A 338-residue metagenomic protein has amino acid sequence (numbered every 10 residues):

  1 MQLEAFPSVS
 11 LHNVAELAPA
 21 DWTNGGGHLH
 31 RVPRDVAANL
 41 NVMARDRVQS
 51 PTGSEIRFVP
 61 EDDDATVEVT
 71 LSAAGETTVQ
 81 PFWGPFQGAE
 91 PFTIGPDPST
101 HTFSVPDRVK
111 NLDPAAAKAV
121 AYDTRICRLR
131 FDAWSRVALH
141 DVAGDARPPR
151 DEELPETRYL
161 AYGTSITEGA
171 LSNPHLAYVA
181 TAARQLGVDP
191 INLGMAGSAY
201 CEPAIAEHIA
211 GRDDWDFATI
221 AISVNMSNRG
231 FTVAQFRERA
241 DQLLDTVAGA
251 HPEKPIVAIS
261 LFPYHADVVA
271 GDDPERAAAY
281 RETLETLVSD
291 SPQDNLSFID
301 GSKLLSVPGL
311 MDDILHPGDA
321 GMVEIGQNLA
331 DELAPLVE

Functional and structural regions predicted by a protein language model:
M1-R158, P335-E338: N-terminal secretory targeting modules
Q2-A5, N13, P174-A177, T181 (+2 more regions): Secondary-structure junction/capping motif
A15, P98, A146, A199 (+3 more regions): Solvent-exposed, flexible loop/coil residues
M43-D46, G194-S198: Short, flexible loop segments at the rims of nucleotide/cofactor-binding pockets, characterized by
Q49, D62, A204-E338: Alpha-helical cap/lid subdomain in secreted, periplasmic, or secretory-pathway luminal O-acyl-processing enzymes
V67, Y162-G163, I259: Short hydrophobic segments within beta-strands
G88, E168, A199, H265 (+1 more regions): Flexible, glycine-rich phosphate/dinucleotide-binding loops and adjacent beta-alpha linkers at cofactor/substrate
R128-A196, P203-D214: Serine-esterase "nucleophile elbow" of acetyl-processing enzymes
